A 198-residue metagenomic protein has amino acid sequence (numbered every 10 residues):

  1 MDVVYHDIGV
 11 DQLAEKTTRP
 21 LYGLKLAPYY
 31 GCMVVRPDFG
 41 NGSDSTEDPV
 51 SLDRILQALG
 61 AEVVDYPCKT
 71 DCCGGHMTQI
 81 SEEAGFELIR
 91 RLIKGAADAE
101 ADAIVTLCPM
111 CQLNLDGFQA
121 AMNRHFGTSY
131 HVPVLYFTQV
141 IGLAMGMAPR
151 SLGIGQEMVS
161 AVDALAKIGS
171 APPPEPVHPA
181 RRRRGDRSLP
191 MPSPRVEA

Functional and structural regions predicted by a protein language model:
M1-A198: Iron-sulfur cluster-binding electron-transfer modules in prokaryotic oxidoreductases
